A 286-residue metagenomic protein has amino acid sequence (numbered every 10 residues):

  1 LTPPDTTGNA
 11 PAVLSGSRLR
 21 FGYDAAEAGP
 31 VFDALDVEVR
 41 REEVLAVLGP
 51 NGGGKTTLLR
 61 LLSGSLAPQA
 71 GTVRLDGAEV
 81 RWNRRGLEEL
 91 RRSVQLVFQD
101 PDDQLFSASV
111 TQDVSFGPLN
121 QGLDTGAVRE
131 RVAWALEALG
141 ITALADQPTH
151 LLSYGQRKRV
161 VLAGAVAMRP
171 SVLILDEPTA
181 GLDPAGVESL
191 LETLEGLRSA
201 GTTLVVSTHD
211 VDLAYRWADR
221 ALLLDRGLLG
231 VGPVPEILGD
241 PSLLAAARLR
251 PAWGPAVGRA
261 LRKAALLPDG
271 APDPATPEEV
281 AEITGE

Functional and structural regions predicted by a protein language model:
L48-P50: The feature captures the beta-strand-to-loop junction immediately N-terminal to the Walker
S63: Helix-to-loop junction immediately C-terminal to a conserved catalytic motif
T72-E89: ABC ATPase NBD Q-loop/coupling interface
P148-L152: Conserved ABC ATPase signature
A165-V166: ABC ATPase C-loop
L173-D176: Catalytic Walker B motif of ABC-type/P-loop ATPase nucleotide-binding domains
T208-H209: H-loop/switch region of ABC-family ATPase nucleotide-binding domains
L222, R226-E236: Conserved switch/coupling elements of ABC/ABC-like ATPase nucleotide-binding domains
